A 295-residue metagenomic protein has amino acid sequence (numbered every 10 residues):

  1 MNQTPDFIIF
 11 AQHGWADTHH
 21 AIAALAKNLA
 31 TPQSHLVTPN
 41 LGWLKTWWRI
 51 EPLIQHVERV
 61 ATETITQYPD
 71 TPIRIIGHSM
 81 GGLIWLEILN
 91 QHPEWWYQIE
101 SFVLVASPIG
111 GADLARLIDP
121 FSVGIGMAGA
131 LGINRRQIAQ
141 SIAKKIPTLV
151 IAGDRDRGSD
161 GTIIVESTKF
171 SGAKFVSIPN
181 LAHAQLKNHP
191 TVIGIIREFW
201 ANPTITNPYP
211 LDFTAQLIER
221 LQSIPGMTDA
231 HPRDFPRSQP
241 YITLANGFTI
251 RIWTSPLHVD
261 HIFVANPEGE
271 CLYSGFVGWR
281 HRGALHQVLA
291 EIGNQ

Functional and structural regions predicted by a protein language model:
Q3-F7: A short, charged/proline- and glycine-enriched loop that marks the coil->beta-strand transition at the N-terminal
I9-W15, H19-H20, L29-A30, H35-I151 (+2 more regions): Serine-dependent carboxylesterase/thioesterase catalytic core of lipase-like alpha/beta-hydrolase/SGNH enzymes
L25-A26: Typically the conserved alpha-helix immediately C-terminal to a functionally engaged Cys/Sec in thioredoxin-like
W47-W48, L181-P190, H261-I262: Catalytic histidine-centered segment of alpha/beta-hydrolase-like enzymes
P52, K187-N202: Post-His helix in hydrolase/transferase enzymes
A61, I65, I196-Y209: Short, hydrophobic alpha-helical segments
V150-A152, R157-A184: Active-site-adjacent alpha-helix of alpha/beta-hydrolase-fold enzymes
P210-Q295: Extended non-globular C-terminal regions
